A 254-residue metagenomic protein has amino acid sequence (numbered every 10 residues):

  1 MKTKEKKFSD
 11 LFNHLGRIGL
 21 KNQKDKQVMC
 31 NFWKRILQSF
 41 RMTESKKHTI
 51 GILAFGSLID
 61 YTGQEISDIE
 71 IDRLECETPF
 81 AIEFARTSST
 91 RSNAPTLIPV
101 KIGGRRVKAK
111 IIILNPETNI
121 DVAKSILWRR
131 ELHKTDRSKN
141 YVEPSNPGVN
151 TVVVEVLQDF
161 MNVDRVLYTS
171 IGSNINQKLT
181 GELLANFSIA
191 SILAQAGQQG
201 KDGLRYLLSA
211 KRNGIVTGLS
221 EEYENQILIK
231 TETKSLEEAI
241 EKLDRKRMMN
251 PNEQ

Functional and structural regions predicted by a protein language model:
K2-Q254: A glycine-rich, hydrophobic/aromatic-adjacent loop/helix-cap motif
